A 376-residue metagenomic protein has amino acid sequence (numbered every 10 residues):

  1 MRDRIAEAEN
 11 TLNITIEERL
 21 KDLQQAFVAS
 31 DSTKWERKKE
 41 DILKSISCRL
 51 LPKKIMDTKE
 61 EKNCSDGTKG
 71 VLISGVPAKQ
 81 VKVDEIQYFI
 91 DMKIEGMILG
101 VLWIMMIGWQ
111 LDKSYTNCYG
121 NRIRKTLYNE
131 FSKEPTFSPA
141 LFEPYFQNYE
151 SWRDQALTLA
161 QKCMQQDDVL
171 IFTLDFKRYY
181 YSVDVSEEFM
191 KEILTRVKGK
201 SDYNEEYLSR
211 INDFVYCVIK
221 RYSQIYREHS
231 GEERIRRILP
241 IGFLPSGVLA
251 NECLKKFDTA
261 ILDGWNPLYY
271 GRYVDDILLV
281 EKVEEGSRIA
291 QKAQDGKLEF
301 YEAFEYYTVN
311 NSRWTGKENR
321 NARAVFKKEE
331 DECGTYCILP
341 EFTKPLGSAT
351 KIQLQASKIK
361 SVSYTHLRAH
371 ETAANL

Functional and structural regions predicted by a protein language model:
M1-Y207, E232-E233: Conserved two-metal-ion catalytic palm core of "right-hand" nucleic acid polymerases, unifying RNA-dependent RNA
A78-D84, Y88-F89, A160-M164, E233-I235 (+1 more regions): Intrinsically disordered, low-complexity acidic Ser/Thr-rich regulatory segments
L99, C253, F257, A293-Q294 (+1 more regions): Generic structural signal for hydrophobic residues
K162-V274, L278-Q291, Q353, S361: Conserved polymerase palm-domain catalytic core
Y181-F189, I193-L194, L278-K328: Catalytic palm subdomain of template-directed nucleic-acid polymerases, centered on the conserved carboxylate motif
L298, I352, S357-I359, L367: Extracellular/surface-associated beta-sandwich interaction domains
T365-T372: Conserved small/polar residues in nucleotide/adenosyl-binding loops
A374-L376: Extended alpha-helical scaffolding regions
